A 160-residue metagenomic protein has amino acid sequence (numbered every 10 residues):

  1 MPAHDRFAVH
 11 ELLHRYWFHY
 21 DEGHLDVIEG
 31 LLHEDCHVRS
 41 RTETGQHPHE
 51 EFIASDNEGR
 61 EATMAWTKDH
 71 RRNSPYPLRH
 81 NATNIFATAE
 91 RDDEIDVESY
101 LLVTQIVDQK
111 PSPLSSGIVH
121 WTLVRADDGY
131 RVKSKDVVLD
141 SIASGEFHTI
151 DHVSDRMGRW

Functional and structural regions predicted by a protein language model:
M1-E34: Short, low-complexity N-terminal intrinsically disordered segments enriched in polar/charged residues
E22-G23, I28, G59-A62, S144-V153: Short N-terminal signal/transit or membrane-insertion segments and the immediately adjacent low-complexity/disordered
V27, H33-Y100: A solvent-exposed, acidic/Ser-Thr-rich amphipathic alpha-helical stretch
R72, Y76-N81, F86-W160: A beta-strand edge to alpha-helix "cap/lid" segment located at domain peripheries
